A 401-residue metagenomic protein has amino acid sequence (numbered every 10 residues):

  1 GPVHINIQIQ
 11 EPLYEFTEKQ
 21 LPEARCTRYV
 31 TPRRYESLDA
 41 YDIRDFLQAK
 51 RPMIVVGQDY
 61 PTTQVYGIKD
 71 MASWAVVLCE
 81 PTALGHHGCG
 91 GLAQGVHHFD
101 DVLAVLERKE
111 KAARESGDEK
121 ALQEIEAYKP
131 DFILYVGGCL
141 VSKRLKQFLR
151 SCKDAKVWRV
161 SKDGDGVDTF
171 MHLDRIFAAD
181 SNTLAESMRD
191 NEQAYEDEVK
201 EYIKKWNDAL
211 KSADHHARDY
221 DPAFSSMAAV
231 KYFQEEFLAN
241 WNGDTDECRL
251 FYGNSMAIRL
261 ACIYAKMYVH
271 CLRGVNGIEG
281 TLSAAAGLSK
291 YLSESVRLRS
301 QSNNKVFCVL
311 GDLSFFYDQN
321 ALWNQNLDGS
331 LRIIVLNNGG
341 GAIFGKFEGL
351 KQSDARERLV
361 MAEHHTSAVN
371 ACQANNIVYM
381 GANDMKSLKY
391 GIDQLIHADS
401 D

Functional and structural regions predicted by a protein language model:
G1, D39-P52, M71, A127-Y128 (+3 more regions): Glycine-rich phosphate/diphosphate-binding loops that line cofactor/substrate pockets in enzymes
G1-A49: Conformationally flexible catalytic loops at phosphate/diphosphate-handling active centers
H4-Q8, V55-G57, Y135-G137, S161 (+4 more regions): Short beta-strand segments
I7-L13, Q58-Y60, T82-A83, G164 (+2 more regions): Glycine-rich beta-alpha junction loops
R51-M53, F132, R249, K305-F307: Structural motif
V56-W158, K266-V296, Y317-N320, N383-D384 (+1 more regions): Glycine-rich, anion-gripping cofactor-binding loops and their flanking helix/strand elements in enzyme active sites
F148-M256, A371, A382-D401: Phosphate/pyrophosphate-binding active-site segments
I263-D401: Thiamine diphosphate
